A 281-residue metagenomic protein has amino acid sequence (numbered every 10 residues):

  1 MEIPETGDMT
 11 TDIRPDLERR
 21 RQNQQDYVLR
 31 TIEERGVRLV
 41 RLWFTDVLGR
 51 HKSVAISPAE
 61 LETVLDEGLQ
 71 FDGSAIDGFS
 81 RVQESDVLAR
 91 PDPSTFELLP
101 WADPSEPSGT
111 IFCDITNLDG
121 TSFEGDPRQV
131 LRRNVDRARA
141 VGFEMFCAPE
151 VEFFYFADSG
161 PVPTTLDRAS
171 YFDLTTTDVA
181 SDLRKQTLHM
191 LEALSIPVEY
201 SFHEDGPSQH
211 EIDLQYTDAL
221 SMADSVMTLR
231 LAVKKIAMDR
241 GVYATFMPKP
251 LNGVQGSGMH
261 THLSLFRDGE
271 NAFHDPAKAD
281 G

Functional and structural regions predicted by a protein language model:
E2-G281: Glycine-rich, acidic/polar active-site loops that bind/position phosphate-bearing ligands
